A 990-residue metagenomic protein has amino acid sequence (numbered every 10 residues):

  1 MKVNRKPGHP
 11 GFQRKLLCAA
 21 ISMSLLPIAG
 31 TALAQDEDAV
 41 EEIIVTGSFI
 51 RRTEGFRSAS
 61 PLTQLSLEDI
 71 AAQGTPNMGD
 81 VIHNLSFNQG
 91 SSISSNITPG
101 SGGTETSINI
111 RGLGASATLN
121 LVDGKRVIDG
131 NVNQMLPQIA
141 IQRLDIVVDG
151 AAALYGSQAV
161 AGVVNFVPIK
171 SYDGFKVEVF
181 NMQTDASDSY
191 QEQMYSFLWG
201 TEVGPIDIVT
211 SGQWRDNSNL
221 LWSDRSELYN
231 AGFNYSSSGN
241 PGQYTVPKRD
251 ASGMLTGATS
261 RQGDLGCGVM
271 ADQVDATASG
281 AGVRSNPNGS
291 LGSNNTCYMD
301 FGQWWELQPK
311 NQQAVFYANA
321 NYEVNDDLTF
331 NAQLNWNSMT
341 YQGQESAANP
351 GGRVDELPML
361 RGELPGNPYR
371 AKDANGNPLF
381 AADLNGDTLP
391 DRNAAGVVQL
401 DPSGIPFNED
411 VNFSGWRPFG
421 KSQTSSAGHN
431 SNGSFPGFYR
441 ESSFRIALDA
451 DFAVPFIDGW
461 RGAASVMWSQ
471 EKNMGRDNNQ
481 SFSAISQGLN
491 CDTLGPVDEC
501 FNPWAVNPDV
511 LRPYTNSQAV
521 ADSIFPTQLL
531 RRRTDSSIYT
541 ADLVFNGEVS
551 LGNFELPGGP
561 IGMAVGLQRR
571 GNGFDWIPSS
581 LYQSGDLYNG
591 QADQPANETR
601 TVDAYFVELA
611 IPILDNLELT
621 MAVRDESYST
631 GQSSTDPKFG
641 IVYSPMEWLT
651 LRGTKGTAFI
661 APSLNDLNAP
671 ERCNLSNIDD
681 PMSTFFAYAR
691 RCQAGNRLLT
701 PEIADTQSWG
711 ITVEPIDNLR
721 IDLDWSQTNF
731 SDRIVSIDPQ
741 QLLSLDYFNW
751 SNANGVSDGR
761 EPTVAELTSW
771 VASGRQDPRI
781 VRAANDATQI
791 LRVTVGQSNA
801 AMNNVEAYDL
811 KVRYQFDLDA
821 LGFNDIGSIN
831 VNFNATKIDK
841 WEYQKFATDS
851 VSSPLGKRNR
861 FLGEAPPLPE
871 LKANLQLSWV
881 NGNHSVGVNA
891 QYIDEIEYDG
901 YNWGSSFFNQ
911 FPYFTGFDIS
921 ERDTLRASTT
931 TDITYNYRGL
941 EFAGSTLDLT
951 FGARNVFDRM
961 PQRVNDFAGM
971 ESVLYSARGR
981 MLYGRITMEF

Functional and structural regions predicted by a protein language model:
D36-D38, S171-G174, D188, G204-P205 (+11 more regions): Short loop/turn motifs that connect adjacent beta-strands in outer-membrane beta-barrel proteins
I43, F730-S731, K840-E842, N889-Q910 (+1 more regions): C-terminal beta-signal and adjacent terminal beta-strands/loops of Gram-negative outer-membrane beta-barrel proteins
I43-Q73, G102: N-terminal periplasmic "start-of-domain" segments of outer-membrane beta-barrel proteins
M78-V81, T106-N109, Q158-V179, Y195: N-terminal periplasmic accessory domains that precede and gate Gram-negative outer-membrane beta-barrel machines
I82-K125: Extracytoplasmic beta-strand/coil segments of soluble accessory domains associated with Gram-negative outer-membrane
K125-V148: Short acidic/polar hinge/loop motifs at secondary-structure boundaries that mediate gating or recognition
L220, N230-F233, T277-N311, D327-R600 (+4 more regions): Surface-exposed, low-complexity loop segments enriched in small/polar and acidic residues
N674, I829-E941: C-terminal beta-barrel architecture of Gram-negative outer-membrane proteins
